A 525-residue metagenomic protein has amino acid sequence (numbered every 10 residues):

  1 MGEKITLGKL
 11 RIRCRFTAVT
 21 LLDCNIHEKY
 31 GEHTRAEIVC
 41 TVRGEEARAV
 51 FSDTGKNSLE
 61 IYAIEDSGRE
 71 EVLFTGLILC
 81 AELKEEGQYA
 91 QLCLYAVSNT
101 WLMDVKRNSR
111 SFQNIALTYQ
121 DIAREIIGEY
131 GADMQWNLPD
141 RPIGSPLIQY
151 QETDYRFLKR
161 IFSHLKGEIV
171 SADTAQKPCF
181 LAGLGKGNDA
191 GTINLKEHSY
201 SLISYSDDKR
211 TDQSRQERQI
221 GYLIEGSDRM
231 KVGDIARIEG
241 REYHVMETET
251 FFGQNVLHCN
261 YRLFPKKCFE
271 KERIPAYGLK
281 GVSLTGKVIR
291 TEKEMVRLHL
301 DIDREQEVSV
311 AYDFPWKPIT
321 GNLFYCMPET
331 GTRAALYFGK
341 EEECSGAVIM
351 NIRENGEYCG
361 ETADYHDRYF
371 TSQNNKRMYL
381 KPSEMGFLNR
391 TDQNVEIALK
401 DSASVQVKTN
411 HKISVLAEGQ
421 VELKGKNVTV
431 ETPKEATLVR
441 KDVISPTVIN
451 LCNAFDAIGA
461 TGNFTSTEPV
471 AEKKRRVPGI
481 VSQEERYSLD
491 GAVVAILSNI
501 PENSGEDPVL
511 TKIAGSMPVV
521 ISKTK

Functional and structural regions predicted by a protein language model:
M1-G55, V97-W101, G183-D228, V232 (+3 more regions): Juxtamembrane "anchor/assembly" segments of surface/extracellular structural proteins
A47-M134, P146-L147, F162-S163: Surface-exposed cap/loop segments at beta↔alpha junctions
D66-L77, R241-T250, E341-N351, Y379: Short, Lys/Arg- and Gly-enriched loop/turn segments at beta-strand edges
E82-V97, P178-F180, F251-L263, V296-L298 (+2 more regions): Short, solvent-exposed secondary-structure boundary/capping segments
Q91, S98-T100, L138-L202, S345-M350: Short beta-strand-centered interaction patches in the first periplasmic/extracellular domains of large envelope
K106-Q113, R156, S163, A182-V232 (+6 more regions): Surface-exposed, non-catalytic interaction/assembly patches
I126, I161, S171, S227 (+1 more regions): Right-handed beta-helix
K280-K293: Structural detector for short beta-strands of small beta-barrel domains
